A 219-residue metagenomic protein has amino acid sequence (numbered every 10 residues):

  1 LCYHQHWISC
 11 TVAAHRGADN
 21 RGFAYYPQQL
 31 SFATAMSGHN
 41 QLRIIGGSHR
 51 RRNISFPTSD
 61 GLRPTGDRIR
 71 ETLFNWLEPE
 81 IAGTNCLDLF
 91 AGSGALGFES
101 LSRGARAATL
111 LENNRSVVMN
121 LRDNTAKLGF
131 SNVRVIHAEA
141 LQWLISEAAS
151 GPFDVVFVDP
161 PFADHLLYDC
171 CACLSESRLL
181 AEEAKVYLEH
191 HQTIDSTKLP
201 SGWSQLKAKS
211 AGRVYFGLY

Functional and structural regions predicted by a protein language model:
L1-Y219: Class I S-adenosyl-L-methionine-dependent methyltransferase catalytic core
